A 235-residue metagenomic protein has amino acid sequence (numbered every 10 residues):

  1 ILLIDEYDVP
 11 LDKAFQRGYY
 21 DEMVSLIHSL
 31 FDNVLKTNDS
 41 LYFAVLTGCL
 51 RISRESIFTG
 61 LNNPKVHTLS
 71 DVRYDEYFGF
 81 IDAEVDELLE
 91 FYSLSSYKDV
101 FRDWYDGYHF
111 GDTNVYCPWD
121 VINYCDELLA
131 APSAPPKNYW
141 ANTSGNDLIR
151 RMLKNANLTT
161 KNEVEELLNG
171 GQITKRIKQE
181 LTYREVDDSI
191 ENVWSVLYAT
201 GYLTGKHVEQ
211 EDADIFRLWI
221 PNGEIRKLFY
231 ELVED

Functional and structural regions predicted by a protein language model:
I1-D235: Phosphate-binding site recognition
